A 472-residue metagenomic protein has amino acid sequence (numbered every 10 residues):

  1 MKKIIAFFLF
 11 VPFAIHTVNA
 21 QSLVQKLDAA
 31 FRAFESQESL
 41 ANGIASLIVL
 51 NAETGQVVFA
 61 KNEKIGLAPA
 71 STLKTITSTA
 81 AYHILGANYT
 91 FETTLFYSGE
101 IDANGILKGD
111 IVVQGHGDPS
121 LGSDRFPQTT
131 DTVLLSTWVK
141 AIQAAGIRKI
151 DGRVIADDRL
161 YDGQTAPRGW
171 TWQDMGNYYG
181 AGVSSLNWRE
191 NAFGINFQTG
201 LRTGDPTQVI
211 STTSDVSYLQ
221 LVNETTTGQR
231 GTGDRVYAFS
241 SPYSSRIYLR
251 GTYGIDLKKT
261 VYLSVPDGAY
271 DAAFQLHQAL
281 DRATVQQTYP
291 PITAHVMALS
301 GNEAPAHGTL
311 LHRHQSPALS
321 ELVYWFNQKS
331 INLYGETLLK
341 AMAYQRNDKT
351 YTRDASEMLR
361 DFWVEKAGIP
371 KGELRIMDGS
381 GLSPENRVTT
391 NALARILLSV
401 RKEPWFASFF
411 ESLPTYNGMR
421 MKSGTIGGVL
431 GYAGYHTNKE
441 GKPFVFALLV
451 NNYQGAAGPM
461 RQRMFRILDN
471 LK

Functional and structural regions predicted by a protein language model:
M1-V24: Bacterial Sec-dependent N-terminal signal peptides
Q21-E53, V57-I65, K140-G146, N470: Beta-lactamase-like hydrolase cores
A33-F34, I84-P370: Conserved serine DD-peptidase/penicillin-binding transpeptidase domain and beta-lactam-recognizing active-site
S46-L50, V58-A60, T77, T94-F96 (+7 more regions): Soluble periplasmic/extracytoplasmic beta-strand elements of cell-envelope proteins
G55, K74-A81, V154, L186 (+6 more regions): Residue-level preference for non-acidic, small/hydrophobic
V58-A60, V133, H314-P317, K329-N332 (+1 more regions): Small-residue-rich helix-loop
A60-I76, A80, I84: Short active-site loop at a secondary-structure junction that contains or immediately precedes the catalytic residue(s)
N62-L67, Y262, L382-S383: A short glycine/serine-rich beta->alpha loop
